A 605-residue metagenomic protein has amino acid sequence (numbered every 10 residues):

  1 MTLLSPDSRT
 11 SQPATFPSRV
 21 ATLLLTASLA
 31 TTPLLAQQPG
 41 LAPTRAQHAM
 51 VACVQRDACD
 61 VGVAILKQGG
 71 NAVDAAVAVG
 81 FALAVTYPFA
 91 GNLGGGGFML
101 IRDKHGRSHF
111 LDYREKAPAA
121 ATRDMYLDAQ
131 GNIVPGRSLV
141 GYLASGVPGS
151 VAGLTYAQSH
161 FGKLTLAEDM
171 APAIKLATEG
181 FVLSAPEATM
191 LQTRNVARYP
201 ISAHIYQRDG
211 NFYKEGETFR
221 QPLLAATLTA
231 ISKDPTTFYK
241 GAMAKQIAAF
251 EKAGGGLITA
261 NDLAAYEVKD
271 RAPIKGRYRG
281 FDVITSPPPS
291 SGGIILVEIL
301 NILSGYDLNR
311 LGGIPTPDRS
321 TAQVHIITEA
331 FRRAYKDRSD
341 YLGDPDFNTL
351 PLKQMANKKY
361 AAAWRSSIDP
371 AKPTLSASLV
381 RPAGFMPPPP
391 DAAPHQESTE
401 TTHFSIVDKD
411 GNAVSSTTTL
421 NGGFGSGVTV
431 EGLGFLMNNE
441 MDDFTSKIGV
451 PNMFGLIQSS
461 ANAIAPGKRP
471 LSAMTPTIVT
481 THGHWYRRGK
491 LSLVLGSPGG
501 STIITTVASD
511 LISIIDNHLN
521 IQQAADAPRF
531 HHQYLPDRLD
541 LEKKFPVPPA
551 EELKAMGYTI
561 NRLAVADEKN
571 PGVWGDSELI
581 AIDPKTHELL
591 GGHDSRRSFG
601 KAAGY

Functional and structural regions predicted by a protein language model:
T2-L23: Bacterial N-terminal signal peptides that target proteins for export
R19-P33: Bacterial N-terminal signal peptides
Q37-D60, A64, A72-V73, V77-K240 (+5 more regions): Noncatalytic scaffold domains of N-terminal-nucleophile
V73-G80, A167-T178, K245-A248, I314-R332 (+2 more regions): Short, well-structured alpha-helical segments that form the helix of a local strand-helix-strand
V85-F110, L257-T259, N412-R487, N517 (+1 more regions): Active-site rim segments in enzyme catalytic domains, especially the processed small/beta chain of N-terminal
D270, S398-T401, G423, S472-M474: Short, small/polar residue-rich loop motifs at catalytic or cofactor-binding pockets
L308-L420, G432-L433, I448-G449, I457 (+1 more regions): Internal maturation/activation junctions in enzymes
K468, V507, D516-P571: Extended C-terminal subregions enriched in glycine
